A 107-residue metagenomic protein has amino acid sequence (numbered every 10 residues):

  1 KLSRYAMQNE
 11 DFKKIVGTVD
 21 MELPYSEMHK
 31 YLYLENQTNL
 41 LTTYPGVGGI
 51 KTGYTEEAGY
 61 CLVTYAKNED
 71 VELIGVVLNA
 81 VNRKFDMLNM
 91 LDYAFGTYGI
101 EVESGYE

Functional and structural regions predicted by a protein language model:
K1-E107: Domain-terminus/edge residues, biased toward the C-terminal soluble/receptor-binding domains of extracytoplasmic
